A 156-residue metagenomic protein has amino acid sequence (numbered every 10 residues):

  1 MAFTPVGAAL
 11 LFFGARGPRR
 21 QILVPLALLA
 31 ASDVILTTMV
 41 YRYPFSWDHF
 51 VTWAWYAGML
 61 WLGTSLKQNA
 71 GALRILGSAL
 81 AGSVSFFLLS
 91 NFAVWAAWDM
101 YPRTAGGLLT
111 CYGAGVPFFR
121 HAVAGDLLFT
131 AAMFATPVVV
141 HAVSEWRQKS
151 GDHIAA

Functional and structural regions predicted by a protein language model:
M1-R16, R20-L23: Hydrophobic transmembrane alpha-helices
M1-T4, L28-L62: Interfacial aromatic-anchored transmembrane helix boundaries in multi-pass membrane proteins
F13-R19, G58-N69, A135-S144: Structural signal for the C-terminal ends of transmembrane alpha-helices and the immediately following loop
R16-A27, V34-L36, A70, A81 (+3 more regions): Mature catalytic domains of secreted/periplasmic carbohydrate-active enzymes
I22-A27, H49-A54, L76-L80, V123-A124 (+1 more regions): Hydrophobic alpha-helical transmembrane segments
T52-S83: Internal catalytic-core helix/loop-beta-alpha segment that presents or stabilizes conserved functional determinants
G71-W146: Membrane-embedded alpha-helical hairpins and interfacial helices in multi-pass inner-membrane proteins
W146-A156: Short, charged juxtamembrane terminal tails flanking transmembrane helices
